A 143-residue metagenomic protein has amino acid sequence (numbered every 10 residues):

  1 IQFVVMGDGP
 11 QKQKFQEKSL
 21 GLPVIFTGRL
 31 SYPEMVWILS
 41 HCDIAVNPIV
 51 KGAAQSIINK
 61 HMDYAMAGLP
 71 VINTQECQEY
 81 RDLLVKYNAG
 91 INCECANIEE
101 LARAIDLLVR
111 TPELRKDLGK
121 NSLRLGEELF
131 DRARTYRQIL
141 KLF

Functional and structural regions predicted by a protein language model:
Q2-G7: Short beta-strand segments
Q13-V36: Nucleotide-activated donor-binding/catalytic signature segment of Leloir-type glycosyltransferases, i.e., the conserved
V36, I58-A67, R81-D82: Short alpha-helical segment that forms part of, or immediately flanks, the ligand-binding pocket in carbohydrate-active
W37, E100, R110-F143: A charged, aromatic-enriched C-terminal amphipathic alpha-helix characteristic of glycosyltransferases across folds
L39-S56, L69: Acidic donor-binding loop of glycosyltransferase active sites
K51-G52, M62, P70-E79, A96: Flexible glycine-rich beta->alpha loop in the catalytic core of nucleotide-sugar glycosyltransferases
Q78-D106: Change "using UDP/GDP/dTDP sugars" to "using nucleotide sugars
